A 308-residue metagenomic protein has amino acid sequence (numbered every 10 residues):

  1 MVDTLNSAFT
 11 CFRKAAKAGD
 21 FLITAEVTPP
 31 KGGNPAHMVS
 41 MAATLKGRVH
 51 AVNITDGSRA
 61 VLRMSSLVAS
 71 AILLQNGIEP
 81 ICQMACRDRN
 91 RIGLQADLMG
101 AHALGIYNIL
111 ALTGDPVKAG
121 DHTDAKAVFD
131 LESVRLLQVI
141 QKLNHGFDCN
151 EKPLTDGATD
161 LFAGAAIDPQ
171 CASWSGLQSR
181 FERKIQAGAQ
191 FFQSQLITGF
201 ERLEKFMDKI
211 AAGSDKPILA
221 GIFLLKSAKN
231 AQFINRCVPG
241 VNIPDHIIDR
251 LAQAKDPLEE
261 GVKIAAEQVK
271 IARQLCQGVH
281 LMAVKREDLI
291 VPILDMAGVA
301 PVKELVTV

Functional and structural regions predicted by a protein language model:
M1-T28, G32, S40, D148-L161 (+1 more regions): N-terminal amphipathic alpha-helix/helix-capping segment at the start of soluble metabolic enzymes
L5-N6, F12-R13, N34-A36, A60-I72 (+5 more regions): Active-site-adjacent beta->alpha loops and helix N-cap segments on the catalytic face of soluble alpha/beta enzymes
A8, A127-D156, A166-C171, G213-I264 (+4 more regions): Active-site pocket-lining/capping segments in soluble small-molecule metabolic enzymes
L22-H37, S58, P80-I92, L161-G176 (+1 more regions): Active-site mouth loops of central-metabolism enzymes
I23-V27, V52-I54, P80-M84, I109-A111 (+5 more regions): Hydrophobic faces of well-ordered beta-strands that scaffold small-molecule active sites in alpha/beta enzyme cores
V27-P30, T55-R59, A85-R87, G114-D115 (+5 more regions): Active-site beta-loop-alpha junctions enriched in small/polar residues
G32-L45, S65-S66, I92-L98, A172-R183 (+1 more regions): Short, acidic/polar
C86-L104: Glycine-rich anion/phosphate-binding loops
